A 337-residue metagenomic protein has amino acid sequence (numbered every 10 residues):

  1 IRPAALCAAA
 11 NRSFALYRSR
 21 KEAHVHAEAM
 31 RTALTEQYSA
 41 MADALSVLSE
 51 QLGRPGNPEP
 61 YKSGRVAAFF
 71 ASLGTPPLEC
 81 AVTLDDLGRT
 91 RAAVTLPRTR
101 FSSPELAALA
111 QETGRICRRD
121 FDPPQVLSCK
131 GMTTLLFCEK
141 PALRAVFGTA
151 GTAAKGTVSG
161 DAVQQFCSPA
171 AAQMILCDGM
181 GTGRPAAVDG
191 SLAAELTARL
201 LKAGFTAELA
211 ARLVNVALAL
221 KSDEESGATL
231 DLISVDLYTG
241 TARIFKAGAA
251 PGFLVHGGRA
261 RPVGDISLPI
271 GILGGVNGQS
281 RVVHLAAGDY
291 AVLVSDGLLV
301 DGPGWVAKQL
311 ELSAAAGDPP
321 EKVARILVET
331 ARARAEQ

Functional and structural regions predicted by a protein language model:
I1-C117: Soluble C-terminal extramembrane regulatory/interaction domains of multi-pass membrane proteins
N57-G88, A108-A110, G114-G131, A187-G257 (+1 more regions): Catalytic core of PPM/PP2C metal-dependent serine/threonine phosphatase domains
L87-R91, A142-R144, P169-Q173, A286-Y290 (+1 more regions): Short hydrophobic/glycine-rich mini-motifs in sensory/regulatory modules that couple input to downstream signaling
A93-V94, A172-L176, I244, A291-V294: Short hydrophobic-aromatic micro-motifs
S128-M180, P185, S191-E195, G278-R281: N-terminal entry segment of metal-dependent catalytic domains or homologous docking segments
E139-D161, A211, N215-K221, A250-V282 (+1 more regions): PP2C/PPM family metal-dependent serine/threonine protein phosphatase catalytic domain, recognizing the conserved
G179-A203, I266-G274, L285, D289-A335: Active-site-proximal, acidic helix/loop segment immediately C-terminal to a metal-coordinating Asp/Glu
S226, L232, R243-K246, P251 (+3 more regions): Generic detector of multi-pass transmembrane helix bundles and their immediately adjacent loops in polytopic membrane
